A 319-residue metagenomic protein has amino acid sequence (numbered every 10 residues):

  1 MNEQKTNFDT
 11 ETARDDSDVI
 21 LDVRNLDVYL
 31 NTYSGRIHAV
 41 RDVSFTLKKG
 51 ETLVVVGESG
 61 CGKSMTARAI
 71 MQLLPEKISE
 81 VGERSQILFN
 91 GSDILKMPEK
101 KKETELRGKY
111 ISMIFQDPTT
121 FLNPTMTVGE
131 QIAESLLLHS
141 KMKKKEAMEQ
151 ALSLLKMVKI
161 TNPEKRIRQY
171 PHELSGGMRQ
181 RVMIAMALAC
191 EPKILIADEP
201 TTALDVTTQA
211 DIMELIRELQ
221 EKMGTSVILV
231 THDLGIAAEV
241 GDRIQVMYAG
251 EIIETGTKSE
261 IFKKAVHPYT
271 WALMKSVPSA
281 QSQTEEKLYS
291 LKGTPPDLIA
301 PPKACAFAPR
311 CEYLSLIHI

Functional and structural regions predicted by a protein language model:
S17, T257-H318: Charged, flexible cofactor/metal-binding loops and thiol motifs
Q86-E105, K143, I261: ABC ATPase NBD Q-loop/coupling interface
S92-D93, E146-K165, M274-K275: Conserved ABC ATPase "signature" region
Q169-L174, M178: Conserved ABC ATPase signature
A189-K193: A short, proline-enriched helix->beta-strand linker immediately N-terminal to the Walker B motif in ABC-type P-loop
I196, P200, L204-E286: P-loop NTP-binding/switch modules centered on Walker-like glycine-rich loops
